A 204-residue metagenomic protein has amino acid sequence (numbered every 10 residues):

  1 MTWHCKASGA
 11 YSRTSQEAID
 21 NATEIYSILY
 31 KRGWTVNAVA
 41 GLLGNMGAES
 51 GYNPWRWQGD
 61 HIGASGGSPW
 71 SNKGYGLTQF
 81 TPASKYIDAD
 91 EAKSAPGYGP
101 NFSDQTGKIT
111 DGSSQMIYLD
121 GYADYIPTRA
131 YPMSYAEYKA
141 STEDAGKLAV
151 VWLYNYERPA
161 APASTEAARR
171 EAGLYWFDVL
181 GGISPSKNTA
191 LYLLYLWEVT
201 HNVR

Functional and structural regions predicted by a protein language model:
M1, S134, Y138-N188: Active-site or metal-binding loop neighborhoods of secreted/extracellular toxin and effector enzymes
T2-E24, S50-D144: Peptidoglycan-targeting cell-wall enzymes and recognition modules
A18-Y30, V39, L43-M46, R170-W176: Extracytoplasmic, non-cytosolic globular domains
Y26-Y30, D120, L153: Amphipathic alpha-helical segments within well-ordered protein domains
Y30, W34, G47-G51, D124-P127 (+2 more regions): Hydrophobic/aromatic-lined pockets within catalytic cores
W34-A40, S114, G146-K147: Loop/turn elements at helix/coil->beta-strand transitions in domains of secreted/extracellular proteins
V36-N53, L119, V151-L153: Short, functionally critical alpha-helical segments immediately adjacent to catalytic or ligand/cofactor-binding
S186-R204: Enriched but not universal
